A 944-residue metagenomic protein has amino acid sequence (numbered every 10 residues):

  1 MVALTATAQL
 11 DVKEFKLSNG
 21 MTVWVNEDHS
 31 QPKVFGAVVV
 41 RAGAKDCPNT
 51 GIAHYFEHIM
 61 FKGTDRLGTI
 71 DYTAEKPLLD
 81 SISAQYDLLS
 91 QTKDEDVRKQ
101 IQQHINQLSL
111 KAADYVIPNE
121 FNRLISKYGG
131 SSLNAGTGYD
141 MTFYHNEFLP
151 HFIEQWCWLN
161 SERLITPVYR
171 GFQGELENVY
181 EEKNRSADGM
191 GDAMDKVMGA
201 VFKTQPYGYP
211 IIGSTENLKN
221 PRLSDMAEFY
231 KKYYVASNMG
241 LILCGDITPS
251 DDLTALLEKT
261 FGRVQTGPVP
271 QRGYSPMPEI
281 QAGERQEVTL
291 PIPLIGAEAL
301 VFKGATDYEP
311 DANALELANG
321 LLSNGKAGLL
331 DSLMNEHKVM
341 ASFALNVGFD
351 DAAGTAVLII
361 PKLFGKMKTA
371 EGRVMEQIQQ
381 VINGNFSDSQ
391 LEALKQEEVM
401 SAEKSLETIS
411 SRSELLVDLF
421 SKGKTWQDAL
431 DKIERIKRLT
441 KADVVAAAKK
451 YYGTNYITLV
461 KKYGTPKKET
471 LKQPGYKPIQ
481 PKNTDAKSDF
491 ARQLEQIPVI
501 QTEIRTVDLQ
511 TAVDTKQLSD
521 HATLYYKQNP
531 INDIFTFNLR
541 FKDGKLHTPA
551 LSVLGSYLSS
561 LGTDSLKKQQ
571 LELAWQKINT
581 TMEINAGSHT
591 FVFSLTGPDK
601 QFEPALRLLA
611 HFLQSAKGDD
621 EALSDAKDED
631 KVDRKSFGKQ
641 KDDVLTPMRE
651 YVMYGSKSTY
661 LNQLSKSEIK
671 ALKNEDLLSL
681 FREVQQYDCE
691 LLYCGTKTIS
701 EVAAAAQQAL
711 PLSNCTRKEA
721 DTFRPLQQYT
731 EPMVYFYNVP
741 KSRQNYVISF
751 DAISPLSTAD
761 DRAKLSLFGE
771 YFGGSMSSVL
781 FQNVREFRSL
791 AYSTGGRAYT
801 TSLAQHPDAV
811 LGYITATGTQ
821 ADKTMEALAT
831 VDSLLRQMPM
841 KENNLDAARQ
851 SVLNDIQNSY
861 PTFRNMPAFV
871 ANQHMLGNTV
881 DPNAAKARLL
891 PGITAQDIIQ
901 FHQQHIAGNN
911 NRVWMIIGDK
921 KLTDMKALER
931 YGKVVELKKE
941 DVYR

Functional and structural regions predicted by a protein language model:
A3-T5: N-terminal signal peptide c-region/cleavage motif recognized by signal peptidases
A8-T22, I242, T248-P291, G296-A297 (+11 more regions): Proteolytic maturation boundary segments
N26, Q31-D46, I52-Y55, T69-E162 (+15 more regions): M16 family metallopeptidases and their MPP-like homologs
I59-D71: Metal-associated gating/positioning segment near the N- to mid-region
E162-Y169, K259-P268, M375-F386, H611-D620 (+3 more regions): A common structural junction motif
Y180, R185-G189: Carboxylate/His-rich catalytic cores and anion/metal-binding grooves
Y234, V684-Q685: Flexible, low-complexity linker/tail segments at the boundary of structured domains
